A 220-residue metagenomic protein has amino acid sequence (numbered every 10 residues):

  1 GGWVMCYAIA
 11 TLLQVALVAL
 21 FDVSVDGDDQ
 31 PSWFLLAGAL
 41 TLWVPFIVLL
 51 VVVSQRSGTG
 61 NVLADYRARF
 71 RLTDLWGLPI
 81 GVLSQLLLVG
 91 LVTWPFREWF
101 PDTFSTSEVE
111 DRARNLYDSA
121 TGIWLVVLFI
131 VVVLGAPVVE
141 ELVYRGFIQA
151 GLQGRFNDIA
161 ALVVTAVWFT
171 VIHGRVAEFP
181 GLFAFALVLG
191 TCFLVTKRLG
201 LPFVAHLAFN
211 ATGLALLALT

Functional and structural regions predicted by a protein language model:
G1-G2, R71-W76, A160, G200-L201: N-terminal export and membrane-targeting signals
G1-R67, A211-T220: N-terminal, membrane-interfacial amphipathic/helix-forming hydrophobic leader that caps and precedes the first
G1-T11, G77-S84, V164: Alpha-helical transmembrane segments
W3-A8, R56, N61, W99-F100 (+4 more regions): Generic detector of bulky aromatic hydrophobic side chains
A10, Q14-V18, D22, L50-G58 (+6 more regions): Membrane-water interface at transmembrane helix exits
A19-A37, G58-A136, G154: Juxtamembrane helix-loop-helix connectors linking adjacent transmembrane helices in multi-pass membrane enzymes
L88-G90, S105-T220: Transmembrane helix-loop-helix hairpins at the membrane interface of multi-pass integral membrane proteins
